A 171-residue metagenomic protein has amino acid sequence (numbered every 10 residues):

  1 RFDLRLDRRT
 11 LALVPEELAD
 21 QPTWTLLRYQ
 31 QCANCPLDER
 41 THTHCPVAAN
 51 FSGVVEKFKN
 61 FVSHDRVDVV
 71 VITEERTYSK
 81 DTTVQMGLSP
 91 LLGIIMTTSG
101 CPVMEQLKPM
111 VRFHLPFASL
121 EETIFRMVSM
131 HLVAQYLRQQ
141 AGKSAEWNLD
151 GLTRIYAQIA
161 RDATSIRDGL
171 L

Functional and structural regions predicted by a protein language model:
R1-R40: N-terminal ordered "arm"
D3, D7, D20, D38 (+5 more regions): Acidic-enriched, low-complexity/disordered segments with a strong bias for Aspartate over Glutamate
L18, N34-T41, S52, V71-E75 (+5 more regions): A near-ubiquitous, low-amplitude feature marking generic local secondary-structure context
T43-N50, K80, S99, S144 (+3 more regions): Non-membrane alpha-helical secondary structure
C45-Q140: Long amphipathic alpha-helical segments with strong coiled-coil/leucine-zipper propensity
P116-L171: Charged, long alpha-helical assembly modules
